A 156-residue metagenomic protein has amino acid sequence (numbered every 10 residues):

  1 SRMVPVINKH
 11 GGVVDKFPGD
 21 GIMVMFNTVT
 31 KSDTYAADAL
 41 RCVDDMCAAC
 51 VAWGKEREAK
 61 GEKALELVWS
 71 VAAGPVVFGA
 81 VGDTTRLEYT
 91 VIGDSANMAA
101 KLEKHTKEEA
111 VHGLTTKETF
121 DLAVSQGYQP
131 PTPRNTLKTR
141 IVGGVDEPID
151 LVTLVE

Functional and structural regions predicted by a protein language model:
S1-G12, T28-W69, A73, D94-K104 (+1 more regions): Alpha-helical scaffold within the catalytic cores of cyclic-nucleotide enzymes
V14-K16: A short pre-motif secondary-structure segment
P18, Y35, V77, V91-M98 (+1 more regions): Helical mechanochemical/support elements of P-loop NTPase systems and associated helical scaffolds
G19-M23: Short beta-strand/turn "edge" motifs
M25-N27, L154: Short beta-strand-to-turn element immediately C-terminal to the catalytic PLP-Schiff-base lysine in fold type I
V76, H105-E156: Cytosolic regulatory/linker segments at or just downstream of nucleotide-handling modules in signal-transduction
A80-G82: Cytochrome P450 core scaffold surrounding the K-helix E-X-X-R motif and the conserved "meander" helix-loop region
